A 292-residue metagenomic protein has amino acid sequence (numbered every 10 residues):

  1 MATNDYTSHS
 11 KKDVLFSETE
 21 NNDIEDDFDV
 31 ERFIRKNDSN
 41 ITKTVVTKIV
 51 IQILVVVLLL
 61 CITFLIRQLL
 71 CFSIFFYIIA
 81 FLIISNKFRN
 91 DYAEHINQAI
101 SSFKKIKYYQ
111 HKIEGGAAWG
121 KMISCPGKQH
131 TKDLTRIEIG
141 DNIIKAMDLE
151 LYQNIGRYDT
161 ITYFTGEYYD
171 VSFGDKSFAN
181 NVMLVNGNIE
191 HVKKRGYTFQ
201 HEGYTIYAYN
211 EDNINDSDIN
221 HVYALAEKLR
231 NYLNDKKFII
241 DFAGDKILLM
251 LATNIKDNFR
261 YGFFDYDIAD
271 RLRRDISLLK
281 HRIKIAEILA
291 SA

Functional and structural regions predicted by a protein language model:
M1: Cys/His-rich metal-coordination motifs, chiefly Zn-binding "fingers/knuckles"
N4-V46: Cytosolic juxtamembrane N-terminal segments of multi-pass membrane proteins
T7-H9, F72, P126-H130: Intrinsically disordered, low-complexity segments enriched in Ser/Pro/Gly/Ala and basic residues
I41, L60, L70, N188 (+1 more regions): Helix-centric, low-specificity signal for extended rod-like, repetitive segments
V46-L65: Canonical alpha-helical transmembrane segments of integral membrane proteins
T63-F76: Hydrophobic alpha-helical transmembrane segments
F76-F103: Transmembrane-cytosolic junction motif
S102-I106, Q110-A292: Charged, low-complexity intrinsically disordered regions
